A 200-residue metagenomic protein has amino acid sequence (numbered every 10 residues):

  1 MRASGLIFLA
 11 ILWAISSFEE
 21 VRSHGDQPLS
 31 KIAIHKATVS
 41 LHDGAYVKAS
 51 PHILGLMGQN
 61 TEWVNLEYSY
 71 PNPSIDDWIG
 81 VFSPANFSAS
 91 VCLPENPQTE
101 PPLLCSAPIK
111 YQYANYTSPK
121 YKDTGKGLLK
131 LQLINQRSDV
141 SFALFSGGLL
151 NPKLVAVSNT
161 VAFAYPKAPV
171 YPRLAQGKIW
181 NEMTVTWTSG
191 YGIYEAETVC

Functional and structural regions predicted by a protein language model:
R2-Y165: Extended, solvent-exposed regions of the mature portions of secreted/cell-surface glycoproteins
W63-P71, R173, M183-G190: Short edge beta-strand/loop segments characteristic of extracellular beta-sandwich folds
I75-D77, Y194-V199: Short beta-strand/loop motifs in extracellular/secreted proteins, especially within beta-sandwich accessory domains
I79, V185-W187, C200: A structural motif
E95-T99, Y191-E197: Intrinsically disordered, low-complexity coil segments
Y165-L174: Low-complexity, Pro/Ser/Thr- and charge-rich linker/hinge segments at domain boundaries
R173-Q176, E197-C200: Zn-dependent metallo-beta-lactamase
